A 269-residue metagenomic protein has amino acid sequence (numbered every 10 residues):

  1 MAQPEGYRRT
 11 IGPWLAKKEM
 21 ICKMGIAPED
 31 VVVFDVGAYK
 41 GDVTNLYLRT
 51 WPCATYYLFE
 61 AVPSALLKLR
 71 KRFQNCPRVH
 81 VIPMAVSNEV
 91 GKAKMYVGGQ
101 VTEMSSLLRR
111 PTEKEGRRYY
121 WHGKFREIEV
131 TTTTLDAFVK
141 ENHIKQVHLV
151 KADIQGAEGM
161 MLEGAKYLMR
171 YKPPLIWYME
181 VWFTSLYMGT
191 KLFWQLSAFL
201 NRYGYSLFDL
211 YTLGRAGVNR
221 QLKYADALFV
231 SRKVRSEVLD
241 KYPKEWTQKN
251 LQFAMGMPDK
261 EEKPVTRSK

Functional and structural regions predicted by a protein language model:
M1-K269: Phosphate/nucleotide-binding beta-alpha loop and adjacent structural elements of enzyme active sites
